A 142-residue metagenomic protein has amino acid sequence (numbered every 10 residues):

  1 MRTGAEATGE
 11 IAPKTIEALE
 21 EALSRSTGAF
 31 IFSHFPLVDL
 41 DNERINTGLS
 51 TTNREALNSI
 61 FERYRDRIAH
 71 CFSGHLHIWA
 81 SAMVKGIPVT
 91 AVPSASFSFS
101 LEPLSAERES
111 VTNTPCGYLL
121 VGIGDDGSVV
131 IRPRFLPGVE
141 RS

Functional and structural regions predicted by a protein language model:
R2-E6, L37-D41, F72-M83, F97-F99: Active-site environment of divalent metal-dependent phosphoester hydrolases
T8-E10, S26-A69: Active-site-proximal segments of metal-dependent phosphoesterases and phosphodiesterases across multiple
P13-S24: Amphipathic, non-transmembrane alpha-helical secondary structure
L19, I31, H75, V89 (+1 more regions): Divalent metal-coordination and catalytic microenvironments
S24-G28, K85-I87: Short glycine/proline-enriched coil/turn segments at helix->beta-strand junctions
F32-H34, F72-S73, A91, R132: Short beta-strand segments
I60, R67, W79-S142: Binuclear metal-dependent phosphoesterase catalytic core
